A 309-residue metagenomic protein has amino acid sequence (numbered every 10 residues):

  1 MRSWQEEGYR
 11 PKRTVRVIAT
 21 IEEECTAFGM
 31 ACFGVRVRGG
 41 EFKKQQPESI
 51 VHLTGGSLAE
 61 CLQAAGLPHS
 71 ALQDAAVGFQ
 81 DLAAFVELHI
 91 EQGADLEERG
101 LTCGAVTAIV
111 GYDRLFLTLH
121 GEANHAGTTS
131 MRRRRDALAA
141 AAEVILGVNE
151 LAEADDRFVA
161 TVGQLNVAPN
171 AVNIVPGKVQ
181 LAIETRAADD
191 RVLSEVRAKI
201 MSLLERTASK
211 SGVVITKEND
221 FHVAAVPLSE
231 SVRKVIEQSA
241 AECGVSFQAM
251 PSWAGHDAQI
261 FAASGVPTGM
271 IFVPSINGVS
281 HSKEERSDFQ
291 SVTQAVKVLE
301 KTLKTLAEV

Functional and structural regions predicted by a protein language model:
W4, V15-T26, Q92, A123 (+3 more regions): Acidic, glycine-rich active-site loops and adjacent beta-strand->loop/helix elements that engage anionic groups
R10-T14, L72-A76, T128, N149-V162 (+3 more regions): Flexible, glycine/charged-enriched surface loops at secondary-structure junctions
P11, A108-G121, Q238, G269 (+1 more regions): Acidic-glycine-rich active-site phosphate/pyrophosphate-binding loop
E22-E23, A27-R191: Midchain, well-structured core segments that form catalytic/ion-binding scaffolds
T107-I109, H125, T129-A154, R197-S202 (+2 more regions): His/Asp/Glu-rich mid-to-C-terminal helical/loop segments that flank catalytic regions of hydrolases
T161-N170, A182-E184, A188, V214-R233 (+1 more regions): A short beta-alpha structural unit
V192-V196: Solvent-exposed, non-transmembrane alpha-helical starts
E218-V309: An extended, acidic, His-containing surface patch that forms the Zn2+-binding/catalytic region of metallohydrolases
